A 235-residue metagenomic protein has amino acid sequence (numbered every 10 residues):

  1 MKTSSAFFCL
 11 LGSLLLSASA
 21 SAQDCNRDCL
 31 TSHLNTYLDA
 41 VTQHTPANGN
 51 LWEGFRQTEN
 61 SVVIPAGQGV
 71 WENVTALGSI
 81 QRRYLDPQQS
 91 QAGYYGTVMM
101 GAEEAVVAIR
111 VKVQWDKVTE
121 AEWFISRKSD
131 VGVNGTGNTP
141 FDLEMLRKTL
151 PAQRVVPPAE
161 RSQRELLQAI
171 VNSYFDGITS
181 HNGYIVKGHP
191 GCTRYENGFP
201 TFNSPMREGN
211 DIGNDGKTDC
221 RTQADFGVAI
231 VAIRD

Functional and structural regions predicted by a protein language model:
M1-F8: Bacterial N-terminal signal peptides that target proteins for export
F8-S17: Bacterial N-terminal signal peptides
A20-D235: C-terminal and inter-domain tail/linker signature
